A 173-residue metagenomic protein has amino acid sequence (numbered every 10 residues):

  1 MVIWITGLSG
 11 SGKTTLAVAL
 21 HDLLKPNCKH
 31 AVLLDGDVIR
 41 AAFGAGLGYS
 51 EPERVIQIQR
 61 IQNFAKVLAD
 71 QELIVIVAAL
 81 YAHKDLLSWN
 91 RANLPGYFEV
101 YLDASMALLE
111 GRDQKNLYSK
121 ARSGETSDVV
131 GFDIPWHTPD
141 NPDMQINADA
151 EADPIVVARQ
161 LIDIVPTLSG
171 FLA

Functional and structural regions predicted by a protein language model:
V2: Walker A (P-loop) ATP-phosphate-binding motif of ABC ATPase nucleotide-binding domains
I5: Hydrophobic anchor at the beta1->P-loop junction of P-loop NTPases
L8: P-loop (Walker A) phosphate-binding loop of NTP-binding proteins
S11: ATP-binding Walker
T14: Walker A/P-loop
A17-N63: Conserved substrate/cofactor phosphate-moiety recognition/catalytic segment in nucleotide-dependent phosphotransferases
A42, S50-F98, L102, Y118-A121 (+1 more regions): Glycine-rich phosphate-binding loop used to anchor ATP phosphates in small-molecule kinases, encompassing both
G111-R159, V165-A173: Small-molecule kinase domains that catalyze NTP-dependent phosphoryl transfer to phosphate-bearing small molecules
